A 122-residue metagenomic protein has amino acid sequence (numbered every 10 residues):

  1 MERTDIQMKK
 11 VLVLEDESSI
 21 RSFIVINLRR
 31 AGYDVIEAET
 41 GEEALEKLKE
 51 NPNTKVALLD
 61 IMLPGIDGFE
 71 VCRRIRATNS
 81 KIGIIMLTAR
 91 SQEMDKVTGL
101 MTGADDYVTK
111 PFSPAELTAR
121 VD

Functional and structural regions predicted by a protein language model:
E15, L63: Conserved acidic carboxylate
S22-R30: Charged docking surfaces used in two-component/phosphorelay signaling
E37-V56: Acidic, metal-coordinating helix/loop segments flanking the phosphotransfer/catalytic sites of two-component signaling
A57, I61-M62, R90: The short loop immediately C-terminal to the conserved phospho-acceptor aspartate in CheY-like receiver
P64, Q92, K110: The feature encodes the CheY-like receiver
